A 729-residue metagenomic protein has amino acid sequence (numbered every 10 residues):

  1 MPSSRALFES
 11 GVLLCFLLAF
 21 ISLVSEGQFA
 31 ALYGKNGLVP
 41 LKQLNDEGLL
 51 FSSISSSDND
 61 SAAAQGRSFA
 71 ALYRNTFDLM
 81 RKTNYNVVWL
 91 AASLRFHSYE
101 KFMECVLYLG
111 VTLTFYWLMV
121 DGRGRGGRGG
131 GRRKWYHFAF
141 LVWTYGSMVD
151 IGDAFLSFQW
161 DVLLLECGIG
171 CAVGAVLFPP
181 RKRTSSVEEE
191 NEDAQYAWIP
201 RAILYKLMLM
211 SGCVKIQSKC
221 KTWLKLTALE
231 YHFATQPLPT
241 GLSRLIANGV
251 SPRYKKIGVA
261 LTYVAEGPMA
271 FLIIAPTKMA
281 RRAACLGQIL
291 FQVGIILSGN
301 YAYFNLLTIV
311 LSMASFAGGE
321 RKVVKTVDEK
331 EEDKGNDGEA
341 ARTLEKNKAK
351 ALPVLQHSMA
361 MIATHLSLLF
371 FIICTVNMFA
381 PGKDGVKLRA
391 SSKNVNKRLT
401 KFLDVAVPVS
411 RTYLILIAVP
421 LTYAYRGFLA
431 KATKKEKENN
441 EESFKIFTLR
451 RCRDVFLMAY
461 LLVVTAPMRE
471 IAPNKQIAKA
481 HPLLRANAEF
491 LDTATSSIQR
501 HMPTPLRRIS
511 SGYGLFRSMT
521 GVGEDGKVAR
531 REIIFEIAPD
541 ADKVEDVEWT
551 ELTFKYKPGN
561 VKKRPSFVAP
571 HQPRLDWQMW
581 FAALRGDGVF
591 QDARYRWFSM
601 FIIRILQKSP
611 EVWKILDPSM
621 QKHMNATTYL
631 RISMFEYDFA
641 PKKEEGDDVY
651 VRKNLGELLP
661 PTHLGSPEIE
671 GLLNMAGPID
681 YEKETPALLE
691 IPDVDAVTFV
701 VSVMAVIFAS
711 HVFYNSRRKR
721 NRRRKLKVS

Functional and structural regions predicted by a protein language model:
M1-S729: Alpha-helical membrane-anchoring segments
